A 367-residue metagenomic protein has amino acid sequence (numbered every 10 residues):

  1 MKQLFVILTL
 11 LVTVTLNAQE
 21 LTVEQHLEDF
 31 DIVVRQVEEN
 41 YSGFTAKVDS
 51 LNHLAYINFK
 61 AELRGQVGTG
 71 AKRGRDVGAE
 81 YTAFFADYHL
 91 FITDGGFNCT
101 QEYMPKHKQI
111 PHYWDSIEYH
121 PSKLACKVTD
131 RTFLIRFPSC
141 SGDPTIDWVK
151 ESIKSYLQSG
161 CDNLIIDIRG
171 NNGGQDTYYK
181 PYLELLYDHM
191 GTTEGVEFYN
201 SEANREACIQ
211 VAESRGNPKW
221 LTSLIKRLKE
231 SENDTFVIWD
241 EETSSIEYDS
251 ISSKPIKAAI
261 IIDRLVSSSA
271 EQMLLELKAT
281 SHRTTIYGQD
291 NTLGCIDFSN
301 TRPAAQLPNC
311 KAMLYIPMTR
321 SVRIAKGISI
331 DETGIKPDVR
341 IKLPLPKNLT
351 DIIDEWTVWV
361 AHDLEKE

Functional and structural regions predicted by a protein language model:
M1-E20: Bacterial Sec-dependent N-terminal signal peptides
A18-L224, E242-T243, K254-A259, Q272 (+6 more regions): Flexible, low-complexity junctional segments that flank or bridge functional domains
L228-T235: Loop/turn-rich, solvent-exposed surfaces of beta-rich toroidal or solenoidal domains
Q289: Short glycine/proline-centered loop/turn elements that form peptide/ligand docking sites
V322-K342: A recognition module on extended beta-rich or small alphabeta surfaces enriched in W/G with H and D/E
